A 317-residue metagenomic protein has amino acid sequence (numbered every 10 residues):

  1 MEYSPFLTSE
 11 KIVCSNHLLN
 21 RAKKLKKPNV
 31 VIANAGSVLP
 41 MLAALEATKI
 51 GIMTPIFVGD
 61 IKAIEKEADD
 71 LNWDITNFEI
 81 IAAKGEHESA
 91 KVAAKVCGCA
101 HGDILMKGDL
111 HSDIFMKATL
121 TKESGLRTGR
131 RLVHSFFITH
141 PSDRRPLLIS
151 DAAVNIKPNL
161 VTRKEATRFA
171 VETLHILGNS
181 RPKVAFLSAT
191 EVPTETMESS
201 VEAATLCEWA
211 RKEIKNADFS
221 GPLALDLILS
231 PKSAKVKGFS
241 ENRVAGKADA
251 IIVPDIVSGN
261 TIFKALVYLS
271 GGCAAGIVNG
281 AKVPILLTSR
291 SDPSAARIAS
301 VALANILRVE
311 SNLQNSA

Functional and structural regions predicted by a protein language model:
E2-A317: Anion-binding alpha/beta catalytic cores of soluble intermediary-metabolism enzymes, centered on
